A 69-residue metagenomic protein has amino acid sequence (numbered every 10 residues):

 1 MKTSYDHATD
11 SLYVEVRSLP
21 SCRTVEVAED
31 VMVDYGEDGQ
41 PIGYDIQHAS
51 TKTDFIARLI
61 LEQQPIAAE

Functional and structural regions predicted by a protein language model:
M1-E69: Small, basic N-terminal interaction modules of short regulatory proteins
